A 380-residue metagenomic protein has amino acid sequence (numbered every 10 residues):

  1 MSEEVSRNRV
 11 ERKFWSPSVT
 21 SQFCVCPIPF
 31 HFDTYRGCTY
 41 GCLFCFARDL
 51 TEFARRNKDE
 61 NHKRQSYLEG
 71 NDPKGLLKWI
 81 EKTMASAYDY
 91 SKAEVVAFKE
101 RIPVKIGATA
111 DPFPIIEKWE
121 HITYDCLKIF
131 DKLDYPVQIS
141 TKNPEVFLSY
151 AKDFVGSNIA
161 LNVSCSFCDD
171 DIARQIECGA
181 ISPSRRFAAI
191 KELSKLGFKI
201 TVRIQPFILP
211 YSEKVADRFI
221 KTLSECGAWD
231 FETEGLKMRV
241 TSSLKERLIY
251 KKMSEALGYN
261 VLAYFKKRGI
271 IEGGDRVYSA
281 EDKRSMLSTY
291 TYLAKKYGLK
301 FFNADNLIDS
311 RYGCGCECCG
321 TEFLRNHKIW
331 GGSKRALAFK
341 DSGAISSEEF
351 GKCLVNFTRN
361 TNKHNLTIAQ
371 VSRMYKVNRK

Functional and structural regions predicted by a protein language model:
S2-V5, K214-K380: Auxiliary Fe-S-binding modules of radical SAM enzymes
E3-N162, D170-D171, K380: Conserved Radical SAM active-site core
R64-L68, F113-H121, D171-K191, I208-R218: Conserved non-cysteine loop/helix-boundary elements of the Radical SAM core domain that shape
L77-M84, Y124-L127, A151, R186-K191 (+3 more regions): Generic structural signal for well-ordered alpha-helices, preferentially at hydrophobic/aromatic core positions
P103-P114, P144-L148, L161-A180, F207-L209 (+2 more regions): Conserved radical SAM core fold
V104-I106, V137-I139, L161-V163, I200-I204 (+2 more regions): Hydrophobic faces of well-ordered beta-strands that scaffold small-molecule active sites in alpha/beta enzyme cores
D131, V155, S194-K195, S224 (+1 more regions): Anion (oxyanion) recognition and catalysis
G179, E192-E213, E272-A280: Conserved strand-turn element in the central/C-terminal portion of the radical SAM core barrel that lines
